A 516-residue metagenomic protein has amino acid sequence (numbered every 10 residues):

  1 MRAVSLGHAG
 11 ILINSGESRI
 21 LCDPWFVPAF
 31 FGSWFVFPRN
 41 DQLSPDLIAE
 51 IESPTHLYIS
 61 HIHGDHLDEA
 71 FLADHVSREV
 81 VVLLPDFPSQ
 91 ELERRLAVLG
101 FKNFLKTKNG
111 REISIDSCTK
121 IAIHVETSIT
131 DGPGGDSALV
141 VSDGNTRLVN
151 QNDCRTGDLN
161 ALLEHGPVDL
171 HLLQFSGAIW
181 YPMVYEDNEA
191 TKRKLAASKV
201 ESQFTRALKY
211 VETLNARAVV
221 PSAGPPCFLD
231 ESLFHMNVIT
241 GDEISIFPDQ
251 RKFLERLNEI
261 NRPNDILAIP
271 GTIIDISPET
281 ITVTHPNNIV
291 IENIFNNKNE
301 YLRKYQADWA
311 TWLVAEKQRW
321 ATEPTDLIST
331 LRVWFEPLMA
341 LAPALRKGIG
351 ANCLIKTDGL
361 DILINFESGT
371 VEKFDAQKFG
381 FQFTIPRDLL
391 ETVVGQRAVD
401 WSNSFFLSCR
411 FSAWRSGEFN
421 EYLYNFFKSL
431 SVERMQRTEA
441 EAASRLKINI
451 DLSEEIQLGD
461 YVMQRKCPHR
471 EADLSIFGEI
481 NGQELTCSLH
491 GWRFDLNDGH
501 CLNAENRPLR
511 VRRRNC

Functional and structural regions predicted by a protein language model:
M1-E52, K106-I179, I274-K317, I328: Core dinuclear metal-dependent hydrolase active-site scaffold
E17-I62, E69-D74, T156-P167, K373-F374 (+2 more regions): Pre-active-site segment of Zn-dependent metallo-hydrolases
S18, S77-V81, F101, N215-A218 (+1 more regions): A short helix->loop->beta-strand "cap" motif at the edges of active sites that frequently abuts
L21-D23, S53-D65, L83-D86, V149-C154 (+6 more regions): Active-site neighborhood of phospho(di)ester-bond hydrolases with catalytic His/Asp-centered motifs
L43-I113, I480-R512: Active-site HxH/HxHxD metal-binding segment of metal-dependent hydrolases
L84-T146, P248, E255, I266-I269 (+2 more regions): Metallo-beta-lactamase
L159-I260: Cap/insert and terminal regions of metallo-dependent hydrolase folds
L267, I274-K466, D473-F477, L485: Feature captures hydrophobic
